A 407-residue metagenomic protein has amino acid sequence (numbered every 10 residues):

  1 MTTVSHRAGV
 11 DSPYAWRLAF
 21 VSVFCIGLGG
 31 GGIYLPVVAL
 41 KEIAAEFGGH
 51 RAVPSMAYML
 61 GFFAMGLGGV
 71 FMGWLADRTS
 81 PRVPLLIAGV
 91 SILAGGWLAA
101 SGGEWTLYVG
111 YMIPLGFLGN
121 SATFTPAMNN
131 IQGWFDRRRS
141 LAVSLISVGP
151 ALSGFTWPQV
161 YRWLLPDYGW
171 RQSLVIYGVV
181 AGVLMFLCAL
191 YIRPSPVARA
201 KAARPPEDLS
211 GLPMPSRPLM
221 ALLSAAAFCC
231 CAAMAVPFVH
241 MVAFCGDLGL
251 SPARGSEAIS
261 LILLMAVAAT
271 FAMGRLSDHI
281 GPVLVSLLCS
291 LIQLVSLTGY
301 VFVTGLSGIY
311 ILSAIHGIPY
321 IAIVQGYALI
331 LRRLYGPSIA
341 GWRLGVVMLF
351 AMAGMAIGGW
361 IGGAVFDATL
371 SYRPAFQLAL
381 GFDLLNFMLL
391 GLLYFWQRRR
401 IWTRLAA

Functional and structural regions predicted by a protein language model:
R17-R51, G69-M72, W157-P158, V236-V242: Extracytoplasmic
G27, G95, T106-A122, F228 (+1 more regions): Hydrophobic core of transmembrane alpha-helices in multi-pass small-molecule transporters, especially MFS/SLC-type
P36-L40, P218-M273: Extracytoplasmic gate region of multi-pass secondary transporters
I43, G119-F135, A322-Y335: Intracellular juxtamembrane helix-capping segments at the cytosolic ends of symmetry-related transmembrane helices
I43-A44, L75-A76, T156-Y168, C245-G246 (+2 more regions): Interfacial helix-cap and linker-helix signal at transmembrane-aqueous boundaries of multi-pass secondary transporters
L67-W105, S277: Conserved MFS/SLC helix-loop-helix module at the cytosolic interface between two early adjacent transmembrane helices
V83-W97, L284-G299: Structural signature of the two symmetry-related core transmembrane helices
L145-P194: Helix-loop-helix hairpin linking two adjacent transmembrane segments in secondary transporters
